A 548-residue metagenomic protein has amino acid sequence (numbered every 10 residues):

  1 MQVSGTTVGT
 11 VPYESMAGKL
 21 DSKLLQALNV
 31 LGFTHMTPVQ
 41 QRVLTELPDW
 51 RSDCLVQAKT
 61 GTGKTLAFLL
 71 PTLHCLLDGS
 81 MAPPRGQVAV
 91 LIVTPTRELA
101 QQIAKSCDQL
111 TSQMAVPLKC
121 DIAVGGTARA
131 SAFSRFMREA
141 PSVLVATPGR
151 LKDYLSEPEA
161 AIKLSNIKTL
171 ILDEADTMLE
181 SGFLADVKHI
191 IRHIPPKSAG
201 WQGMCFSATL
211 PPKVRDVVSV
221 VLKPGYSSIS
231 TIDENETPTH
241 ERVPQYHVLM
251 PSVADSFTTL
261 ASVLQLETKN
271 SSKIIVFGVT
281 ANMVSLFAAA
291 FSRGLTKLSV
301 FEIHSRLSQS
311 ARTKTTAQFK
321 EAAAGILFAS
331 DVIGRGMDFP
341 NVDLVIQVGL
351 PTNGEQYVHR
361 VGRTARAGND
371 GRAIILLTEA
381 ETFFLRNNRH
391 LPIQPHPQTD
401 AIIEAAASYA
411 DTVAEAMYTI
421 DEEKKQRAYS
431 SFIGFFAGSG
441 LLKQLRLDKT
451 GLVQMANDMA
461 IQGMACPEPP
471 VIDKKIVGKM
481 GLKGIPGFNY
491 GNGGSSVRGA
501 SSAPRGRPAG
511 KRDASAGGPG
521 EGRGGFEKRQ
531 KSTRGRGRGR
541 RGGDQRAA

Functional and structural regions predicted by a protein language model:
M1-D53, M114-P117, V124, M137-S142 (+9 more regions): N-terminal intrinsically disordered, low-complexity tails of helicases
F33, P83-Y154, N166-T169, A290 (+1 more regions): Conserved nucleic-acid-binding Ia/Ib motif block in the N-terminal RecA-like helicase ATPase lobe
Q41-S52, T65-P83, S106-T111, K152 (+1 more regions): Walker A/P-loop NTP-binding motif
S131-R135, V284-S292, K297-D331: Conserved helicase ATPase core of P-loop NTP-dependent helicases/translocases
A161-E234, N388: Post-DEXD/H (motif II) to motif III coupling segment of the RecA-like Helicase ATP-binding lobe
R242-R293, K424, A428-S431: Conserved interdomain hinge at the start of the Helicase C-terminal
R335-L350, R372-I375: A short beta-strand element within the Helicase C-terminal
V361-A405: Conserved segment of the helicase C-terminal RecA-like domain
